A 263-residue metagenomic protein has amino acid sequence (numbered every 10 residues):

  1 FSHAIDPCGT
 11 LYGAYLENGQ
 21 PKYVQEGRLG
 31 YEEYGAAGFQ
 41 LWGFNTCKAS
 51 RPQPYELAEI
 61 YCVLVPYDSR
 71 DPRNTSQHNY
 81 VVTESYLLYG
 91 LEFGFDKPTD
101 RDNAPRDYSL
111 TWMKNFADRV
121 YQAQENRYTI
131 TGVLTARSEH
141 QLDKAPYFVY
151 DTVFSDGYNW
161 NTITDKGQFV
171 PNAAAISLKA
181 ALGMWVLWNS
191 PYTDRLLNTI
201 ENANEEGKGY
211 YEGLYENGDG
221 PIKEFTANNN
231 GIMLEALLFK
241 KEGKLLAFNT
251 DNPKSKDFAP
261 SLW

Functional and structural regions predicted by a protein language model:
F1-W263: Ser/Thr/Asn(+Pro)-rich, low-complexity disordered segments
